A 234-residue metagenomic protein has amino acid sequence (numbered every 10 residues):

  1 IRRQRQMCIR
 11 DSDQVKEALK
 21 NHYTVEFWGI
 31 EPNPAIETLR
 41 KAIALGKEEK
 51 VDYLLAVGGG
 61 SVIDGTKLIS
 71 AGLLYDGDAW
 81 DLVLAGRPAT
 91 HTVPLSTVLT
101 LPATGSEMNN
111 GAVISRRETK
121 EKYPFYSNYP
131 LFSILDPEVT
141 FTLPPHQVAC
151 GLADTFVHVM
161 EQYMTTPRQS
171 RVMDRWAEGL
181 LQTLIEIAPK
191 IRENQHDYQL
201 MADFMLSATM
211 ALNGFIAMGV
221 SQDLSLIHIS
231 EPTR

Functional and structural regions predicted by a protein language model:
I1-I9, H228-T233: Single conserved hydrophobic/aromatic residue that forms the stacking wall/gate of nucleotide- or nucleobase-binding
R3-Q6, R10-Y53: ATP/NTP phosphate-donor binding region
E31-P32, V57-G59, Q222-L226: Active-site nucleophile and cofactor-binding loops and adjacent substrate-binding regions of central metabolic enzymes
I43, V62-Y75, M108: Short Gly/Thr/Asp-enriched flexible loops that form oxyanion-binding sites at enzyme active sites
V51-K67, T100-P102, S106: Glycine/serine-rich anion-binding loops at beta->alpha junctions that coordinate negatively charged ligand groups
Y75-V172: A glycine/threonine-rich phosphate-anchoring loop and its flanking beta-alpha core in nucleotide/phosphate-binding
Q162, T166-S230, R234: Active-site segments that bind and position negatively charged phosphate/pyrophosphate groups
